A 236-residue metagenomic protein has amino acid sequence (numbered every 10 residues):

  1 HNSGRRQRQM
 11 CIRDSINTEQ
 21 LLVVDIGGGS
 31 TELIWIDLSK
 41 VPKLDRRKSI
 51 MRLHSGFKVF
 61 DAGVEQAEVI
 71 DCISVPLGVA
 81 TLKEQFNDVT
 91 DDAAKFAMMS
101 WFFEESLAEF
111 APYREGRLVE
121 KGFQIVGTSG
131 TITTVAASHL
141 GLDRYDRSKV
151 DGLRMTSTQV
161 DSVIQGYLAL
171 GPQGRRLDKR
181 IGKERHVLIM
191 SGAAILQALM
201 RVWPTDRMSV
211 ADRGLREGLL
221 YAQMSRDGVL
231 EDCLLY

Functional and structural regions predicted by a protein language model:
H1-I12, Y236: Single conserved hydrophobic/aromatic residue that forms the stacking wall/gate of nucleotide- or nucleobase-binding
Q9, R13, I34-L38, D45-R46 (+3 more regions): Short acidic, glycine/serine/threonine-rich loops at helix termini
R13-I26, D92-F102, A169-R180, V229-L234: A polyampholytic, Gly/Pro-enriched intrinsically disordered region
N17-K48, V75, G127-A136: Gly/Thr-rich phosphate-binding beta-strand-loop-beta motif of the actin/hexokinase/Hsp70
K48-E109, M155-T156, S162, G166: Glycine-rich phosphate-binding loop plus the immediately following alpha-helix
E109-E120: Phosphate/pyrophosphate-binding loops at sites that engage ATP/ADP/AMP, CoA/4′-phosphopantetheine, polyphosphate
L118-T131, D206-A211: Short glycine-rich phosphate-binding loop at a beta-alpha junction
A137-S138, L142-D146, D151, S157-R185 (+1 more regions): ATP-binding/phosphotransfer module of carbohydrate and carboxylate kinases, centering on a glycine-rich
